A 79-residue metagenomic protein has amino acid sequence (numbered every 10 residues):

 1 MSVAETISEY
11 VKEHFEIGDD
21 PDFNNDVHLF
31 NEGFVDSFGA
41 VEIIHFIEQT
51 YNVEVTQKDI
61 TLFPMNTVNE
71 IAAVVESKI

Functional and structural regions predicted by a protein language model:
M1-D20, A73-I79: Thiotemplate assembly-line natural product biosynthesis machinery
T6, H28, E70: Residue-level recognition of oxygen-bearing side chains
F15-F34, N52-T61, I79: Phosphopantetheine carrier-protein modules
S37: Catalytic nucleophile serine of serine hydrolases, specifically the conserved "nucleophile elbow" pentapeptide
V41: Conserved catalytic core of two-component sensor histidine kinases
I60, V68-V75: C-terminal structural segments of small proteins and small subunits
M65: Catalytic-site neighborhood detector that most strongly recognizes the C-terminal catalytic loop/helix of tyrosine
